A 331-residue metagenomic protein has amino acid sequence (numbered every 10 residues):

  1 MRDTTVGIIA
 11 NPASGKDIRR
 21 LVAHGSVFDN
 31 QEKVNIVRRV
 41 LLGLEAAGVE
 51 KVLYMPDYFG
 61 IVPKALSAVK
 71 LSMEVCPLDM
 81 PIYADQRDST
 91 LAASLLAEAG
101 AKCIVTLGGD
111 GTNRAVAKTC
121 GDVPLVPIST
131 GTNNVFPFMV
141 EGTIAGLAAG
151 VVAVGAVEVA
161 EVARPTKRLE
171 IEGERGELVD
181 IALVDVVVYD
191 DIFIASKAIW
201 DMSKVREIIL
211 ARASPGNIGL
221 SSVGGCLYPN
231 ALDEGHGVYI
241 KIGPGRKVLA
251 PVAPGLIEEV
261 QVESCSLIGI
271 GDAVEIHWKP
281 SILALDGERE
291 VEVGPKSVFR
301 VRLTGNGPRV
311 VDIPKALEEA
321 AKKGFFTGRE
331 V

Functional and structural regions predicted by a protein language model:
M1-C103: ATP/NTP phosphate-donor binding region
G7-A10, M55, T106-G108, P127-S129 (+1 more regions): Short beta-strand segments
G7-I8, P12-A13, Y54, T90 (+1 more regions): ATP/nucleoside-binding phosphotransfer catalytic cores, i.e., glycine-rich phosphate-binding loops
K16-A23, K64-L66, A198-I199, L285-R289 (+1 more regions): Short, glycine/acidic-enriched capping/hinge loops at junctions between secondary-structure elements
K64-S67, A92, A97, G109-V123: Short Gly/Thr/Asp-enriched flexible loops that form oxyanion-binding sites at enzyme active sites
L107, V116-G142: Short, acidic/small-residue loops that bind anionic groups at enzyme active sites
T132-I171: Short, glycine-/small-residue-rich phosphate/pyrophosphate-handling segment
V157-E263, I270-D272: ATP/pyrophosphate-binding catalytic subdomain of soluble kinases
